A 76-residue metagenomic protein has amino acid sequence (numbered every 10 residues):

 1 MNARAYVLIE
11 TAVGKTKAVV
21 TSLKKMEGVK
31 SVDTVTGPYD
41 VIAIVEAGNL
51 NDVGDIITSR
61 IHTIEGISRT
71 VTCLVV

Functional and structural regions predicted by a protein language model:
M1-V76: A compositional/biophysical signature of low hydrophobicity enriched in polar/charged and small residues
